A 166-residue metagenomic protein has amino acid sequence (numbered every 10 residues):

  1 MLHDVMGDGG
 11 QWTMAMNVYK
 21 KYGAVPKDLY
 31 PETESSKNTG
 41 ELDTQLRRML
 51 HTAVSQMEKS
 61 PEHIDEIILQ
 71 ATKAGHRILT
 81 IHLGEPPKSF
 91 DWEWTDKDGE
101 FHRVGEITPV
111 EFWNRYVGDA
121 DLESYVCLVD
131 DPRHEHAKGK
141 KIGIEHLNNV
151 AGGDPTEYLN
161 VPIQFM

Functional and structural regions predicted by a protein language model:
M1-M166: Catalytic-core signature of thiol
